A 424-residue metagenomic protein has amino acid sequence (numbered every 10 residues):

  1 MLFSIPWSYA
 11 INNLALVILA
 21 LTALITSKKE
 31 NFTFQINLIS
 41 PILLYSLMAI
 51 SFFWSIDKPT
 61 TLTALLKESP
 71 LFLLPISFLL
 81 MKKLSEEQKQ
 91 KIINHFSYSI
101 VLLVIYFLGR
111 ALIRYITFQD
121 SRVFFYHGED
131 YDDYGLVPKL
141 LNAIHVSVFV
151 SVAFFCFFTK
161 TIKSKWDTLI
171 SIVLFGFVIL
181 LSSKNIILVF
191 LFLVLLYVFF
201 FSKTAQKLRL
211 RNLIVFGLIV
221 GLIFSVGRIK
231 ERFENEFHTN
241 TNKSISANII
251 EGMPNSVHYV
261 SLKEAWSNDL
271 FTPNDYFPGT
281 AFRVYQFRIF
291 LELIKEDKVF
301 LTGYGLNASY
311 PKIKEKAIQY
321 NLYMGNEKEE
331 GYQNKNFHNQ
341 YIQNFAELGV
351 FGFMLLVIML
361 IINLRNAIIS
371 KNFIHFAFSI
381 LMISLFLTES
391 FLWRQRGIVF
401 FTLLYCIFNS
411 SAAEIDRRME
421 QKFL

Functional and structural regions predicted by a protein language model:
M1-T63, L80-Q90, N94, T161-K165 (+4 more regions): Transmembrane signal-anchor hairpin modules in multi-pass inner-membrane enzymes, especially those that act on
F3, A23-E30, F52-A111, L141-C156 (+1 more regions): Transmembrane alpha-helical segments and their membrane-water interfaces
L16-E30, V150-T161, V194-V198, F351-I369 (+1 more regions): Hydrophobic, aromatic-rich transmembrane alpha-helices and their immediate juxtamembrane boundary segments
I18-A23, V194-L195, L356-M359, H375-L387 (+1 more regions): Transmembrane alpha-helices of multi-pass inner-membrane enzymes
Q90-F124, P138-A205, R211-V220, F224-R228: Alpha-helical transmembrane segments of multi-pass inner-membrane proteins
F201-N274, E292-D297, L306: A membrane-periplasm/extracellular boundary helix in multi-pass inner-membrane enzymes that assemble envelope glycans
T204-L210, Q333, E347-I380: Hydrophobic transmembrane alpha-helices and their immediate junctions
P273-L348: Long extracytoplasmic/lumenal interhelical loops at the membrane interface of multi-pass membrane proteins
